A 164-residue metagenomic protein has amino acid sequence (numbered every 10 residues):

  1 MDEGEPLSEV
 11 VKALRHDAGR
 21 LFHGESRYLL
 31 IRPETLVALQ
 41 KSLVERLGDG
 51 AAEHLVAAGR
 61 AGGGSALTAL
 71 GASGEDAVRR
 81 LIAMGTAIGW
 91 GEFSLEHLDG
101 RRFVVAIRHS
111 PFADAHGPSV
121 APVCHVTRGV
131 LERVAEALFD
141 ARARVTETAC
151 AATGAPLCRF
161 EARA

Functional and structural regions predicted by a protein language model:
M1-V104, S110-P122, R144, A151-A164: N-terminal accessory segment detector
R108-H109, V134: Non-catalytic recognition/regulatory regions in large multidomain proteins
P122-D140: Active-site helix/loop of acyl-thioester processing domains in fatty-acid/polyketide metabolism, spanning hotdog-fold
